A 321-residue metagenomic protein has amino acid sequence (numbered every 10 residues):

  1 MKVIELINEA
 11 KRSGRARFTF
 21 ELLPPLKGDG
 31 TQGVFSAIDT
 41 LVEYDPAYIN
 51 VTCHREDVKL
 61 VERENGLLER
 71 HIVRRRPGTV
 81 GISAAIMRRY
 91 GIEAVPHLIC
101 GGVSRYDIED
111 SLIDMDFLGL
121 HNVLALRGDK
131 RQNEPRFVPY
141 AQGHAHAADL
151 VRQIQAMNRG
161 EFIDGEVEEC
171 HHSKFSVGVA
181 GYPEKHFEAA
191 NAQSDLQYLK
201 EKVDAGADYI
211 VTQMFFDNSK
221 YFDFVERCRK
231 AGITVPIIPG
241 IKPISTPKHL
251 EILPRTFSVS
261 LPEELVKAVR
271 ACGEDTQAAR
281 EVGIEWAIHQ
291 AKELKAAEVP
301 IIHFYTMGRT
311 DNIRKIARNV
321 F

Functional and structural regions predicted by a protein language model:
M1-F20, F162-F175, F321: N-terminal amphipathic alpha-helix/helix-capping segment at the start of soluble metabolic enzymes
V3-N8, Q32-A47, V51-Y90: Glycine-rich, positively charged N-terminal anion/phosphate-binding segment
R17-F35, E93-Y106, S176-S194, A271-E285: Active-site mouth loops of central-metabolism enzymes
E21, I49, M115, K202 (+3 more regions): Conserved, mostly hydrophobic/aromatic
P25, A47-P77, R131-Q142, A207-D223 (+1 more regions): Glycine-rich, proline-tolerant flexible connector loops at the mouths of alpha/beta enzymes
S104-F117, S194-Y198, D223-E226, T246-I252 (+1 more regions): Catalytic cores of alpha/beta
R105-R152, A156: Flexible, glycine-rich active-site loops centered on histidine and acidic residues that chelate a metal or position
G128, A141-K174, V179-E188, E226 (+3 more regions): Active-site pocket-lining/capping segments in soluble small-molecule metabolic enzymes
